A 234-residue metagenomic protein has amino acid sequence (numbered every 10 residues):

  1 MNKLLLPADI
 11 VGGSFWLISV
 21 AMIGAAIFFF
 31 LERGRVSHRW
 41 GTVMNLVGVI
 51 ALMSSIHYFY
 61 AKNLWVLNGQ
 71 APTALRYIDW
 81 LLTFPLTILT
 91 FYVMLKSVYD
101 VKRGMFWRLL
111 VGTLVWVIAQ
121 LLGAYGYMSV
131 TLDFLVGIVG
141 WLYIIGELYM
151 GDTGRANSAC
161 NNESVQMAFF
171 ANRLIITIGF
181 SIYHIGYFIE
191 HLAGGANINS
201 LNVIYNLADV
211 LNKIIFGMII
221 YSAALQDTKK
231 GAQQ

Functional and structural regions predicted by a protein language model:
M1-M22: Hydrophobic transmembrane alpha-helical segments in integral membrane proteins
G24-F29, L89-T90, A119, G140-S164 (+1 more regions): Alpha-helical transmembrane segments in multipass membrane proteins, preferentially the mid-helix core
A25-R33, K62, Y77-G112, V117 (+1 more regions): Internal transmembrane alpha-helix with an interfacial aromatic "cap," most often the third helix
H38-G48, D100-L109, F169-R173, Q234: Membrane-interfacial loop-to-transmembrane alpha-helix junctions, especially the N-terminal start
N45-L64: A generic, lipid-embedded transmembrane alpha helix
L67-I78, S129-G137, A196-L207: Non-cytosolic membrane-interface motifs at loop->transmembrane helix junctions
R103-R108, T131, D152-I178: Membrane-helix boundary/juxtamembrane motif in polytopic membrane proteins
E147-M150, A171-Q234: C-terminal transmembrane-bundle signature of multipass membrane proteins, characterized by strong activation on
